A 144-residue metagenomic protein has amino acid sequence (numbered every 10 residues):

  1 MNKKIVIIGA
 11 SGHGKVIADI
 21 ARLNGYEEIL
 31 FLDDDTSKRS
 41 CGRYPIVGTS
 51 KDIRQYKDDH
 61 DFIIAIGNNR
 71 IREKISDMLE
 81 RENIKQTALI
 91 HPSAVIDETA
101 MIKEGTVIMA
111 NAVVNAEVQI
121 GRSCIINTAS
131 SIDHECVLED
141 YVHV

Functional and structural regions predicted by a protein language model:
M1-C41, T49, R54-Q55: Hydrophobic, well-ordered beta-alpha structural blocks that scaffold small-molecule cofactor pockets
N2-K3, E28, D59, N83 (+3 more regions): A general structural motif
A10, D34-D35, T49, I66 (+3 more regions): Fold-independent oxyanion-binding glycine-rich loops and adjacent beta-strand/coil segments at enzyme active sites
G14, K38, I53, R70 (+3 more regions): Glycine-rich nucleotide phosphate-binding loop and flanking beta-alpha elements of Rossmann-like dinucleotide-binding
A18-A21, K74-M78, I120-G121: Short amphipathic alpha-helical segments
I29-L30, P45, D61-I63, G105 (+1 more regions): Structural motif
S37-V95: Phosphate-bearing ligand-interacting subdomains that bind or position ATP/ADP/UDP/GDP/NAD(P) or nucleotide-linked
A88-V144: Structural signal for interior beta-strand "rungs" in well-ordered beta-sheet cores of soluble enzyme domains
